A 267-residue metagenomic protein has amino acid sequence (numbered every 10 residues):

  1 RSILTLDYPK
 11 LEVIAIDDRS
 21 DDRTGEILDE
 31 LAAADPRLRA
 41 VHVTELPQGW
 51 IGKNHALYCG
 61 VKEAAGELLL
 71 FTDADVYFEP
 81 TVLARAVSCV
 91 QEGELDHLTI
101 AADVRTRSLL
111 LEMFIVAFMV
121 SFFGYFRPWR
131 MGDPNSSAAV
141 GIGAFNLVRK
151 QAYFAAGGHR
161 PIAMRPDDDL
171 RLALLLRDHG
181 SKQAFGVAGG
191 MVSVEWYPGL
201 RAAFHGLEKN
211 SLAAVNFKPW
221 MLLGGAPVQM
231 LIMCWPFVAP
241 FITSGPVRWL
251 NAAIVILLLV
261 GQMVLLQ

Functional and structural regions predicted by a protein language model:
S2-P47: Acidic donor-binding segment of Leloir-type glycosyltransferases
R23, A74-C89: Acidic donor-binding/catalytic loop of UDP-sugar-dependent glycosyltransferases, especially processive GT2
E30-K62, R85-A156, R160, F204 (+1 more regions): Long helical/loop segments within the catalytic core of UDP-sugar-dependent glycosyltransferases, especially the large
A65-L68: Short acidic donor-binding loop at the edge of a beta-strand
R165-R171: Acidic donor-binding loop at a coil-to-helix junction in glycosyltransferase catalytic cores that engages
G186-A202: Active-site donor/metal-binding and catalytic loop motifs of nucleotide-sugar-dependent glycosylation enzymes
L222-Q267: Membrane-embedded multi-pass helical conduit in multi-pass membrane proteins, especially envelope-biosynthetic
